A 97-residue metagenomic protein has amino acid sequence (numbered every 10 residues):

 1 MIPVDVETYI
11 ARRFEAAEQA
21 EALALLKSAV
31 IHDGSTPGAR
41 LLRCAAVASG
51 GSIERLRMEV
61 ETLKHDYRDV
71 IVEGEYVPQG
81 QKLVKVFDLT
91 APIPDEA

Functional and structural regions predicted by a protein language model:
M1-K27: Short terminal alpha-helical segments
M1-V4, A17, T36, G51 (+2 more regions): Short coil/turn linker and secondary-structure boundary residues
Q19-A22, S52, E59, Q79 (+1 more regions): Terminal low-complexity, poorly structured segments
A24, V30, R40-L41: Intrinsically disordered, low-complexity, repeat-rich regions that form long N- or C-terminal tails or large
L26, G34-P37, T90-A97: Hydrophobic, well-ordered secondary-structure segments that either form specific early membrane-associated helices used
S35-V72: Acidic, low-complexity, intrinsically disordered interaction modules
T62-A97: Amphipathic alpha-helical binding modules
